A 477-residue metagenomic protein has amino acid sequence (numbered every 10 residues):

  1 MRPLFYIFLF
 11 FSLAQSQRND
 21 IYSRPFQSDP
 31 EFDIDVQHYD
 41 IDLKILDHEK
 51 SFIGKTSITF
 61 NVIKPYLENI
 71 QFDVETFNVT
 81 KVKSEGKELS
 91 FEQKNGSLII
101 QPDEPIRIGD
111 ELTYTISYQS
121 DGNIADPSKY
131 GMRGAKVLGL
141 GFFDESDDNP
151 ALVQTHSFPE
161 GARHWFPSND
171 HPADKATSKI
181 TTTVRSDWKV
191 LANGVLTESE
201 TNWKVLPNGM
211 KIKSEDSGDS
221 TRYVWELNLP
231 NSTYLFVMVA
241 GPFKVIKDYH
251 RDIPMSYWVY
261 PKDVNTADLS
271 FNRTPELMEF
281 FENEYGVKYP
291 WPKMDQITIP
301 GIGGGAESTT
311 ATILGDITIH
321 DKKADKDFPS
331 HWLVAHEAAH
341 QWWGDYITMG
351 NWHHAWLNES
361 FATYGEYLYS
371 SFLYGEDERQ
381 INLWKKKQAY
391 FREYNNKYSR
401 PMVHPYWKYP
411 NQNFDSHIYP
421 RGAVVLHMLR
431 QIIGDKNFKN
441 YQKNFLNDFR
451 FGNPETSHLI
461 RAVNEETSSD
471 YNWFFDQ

Functional and structural regions predicted by a protein language model:
M1-I7: Sec-dependent signal peptide recognition, specifically the positively charged N-region followed immediately by
R2, V79, W225, P254-Q477: Hydrophobic alpha-helical and helix-loop surface patches within well-folded domains that function as non-catalytic
I7-S16: Hydrophobic h-region of N-terminal signal peptides that target proteins for export in Gram-negative bacteria
S16-P290, S416, Q431-I433, F449: Acidic/His-enriched low-complexity segments
